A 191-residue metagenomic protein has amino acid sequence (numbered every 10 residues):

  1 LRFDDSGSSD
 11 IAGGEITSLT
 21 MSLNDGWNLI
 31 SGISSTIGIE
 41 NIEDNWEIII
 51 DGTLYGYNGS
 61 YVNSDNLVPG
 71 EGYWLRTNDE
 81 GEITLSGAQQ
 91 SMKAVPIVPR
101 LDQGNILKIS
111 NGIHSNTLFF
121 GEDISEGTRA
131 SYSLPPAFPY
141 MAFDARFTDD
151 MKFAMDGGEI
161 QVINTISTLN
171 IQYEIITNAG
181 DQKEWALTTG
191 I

Functional and structural regions predicted by a protein language model:
L1-I191: N-terminal exported-region signature
